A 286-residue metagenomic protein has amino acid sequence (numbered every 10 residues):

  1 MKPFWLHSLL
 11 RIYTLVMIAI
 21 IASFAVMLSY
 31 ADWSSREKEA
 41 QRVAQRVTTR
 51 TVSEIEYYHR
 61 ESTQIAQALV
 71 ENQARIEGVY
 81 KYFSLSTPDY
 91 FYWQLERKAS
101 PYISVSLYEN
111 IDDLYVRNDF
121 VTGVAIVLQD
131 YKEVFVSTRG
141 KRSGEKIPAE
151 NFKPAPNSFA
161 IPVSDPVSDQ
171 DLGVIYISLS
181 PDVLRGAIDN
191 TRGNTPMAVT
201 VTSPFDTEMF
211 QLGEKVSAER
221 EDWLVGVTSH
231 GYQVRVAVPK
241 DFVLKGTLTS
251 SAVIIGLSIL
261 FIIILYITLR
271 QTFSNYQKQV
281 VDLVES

Functional and structural regions predicted by a protein language model:
M1-R42, I255-I263: Extreme N-terminal signal-anchor transmembrane helix of membrane signaling/transducer proteins, especially in bacteria
S29-Y30, F261-Q277: Cytosolic-side ends of inner-membrane transmembrane helices, especially those that anchor bacterial signal-transduction
R42-R142: Extracytoplasmic/periplasmic sensory segments of membrane signal-transduction proteins
Y108-Y115, P148-E150, L184-D189: Short, basic/aromatic recognition patches
Y131-P154, G193-G226: GAF sensory domains
V136-R139, E145, K153-R192, V236-P239: Conserved beta-strands of PAS-like sensory domains
D171-V183, D222-I259: Short, hydrophobic beta-strand elements of compact beta-sandwich sensory domains
N275-S286: Membrane-proximal alpha-helical signal-transduction linkers
